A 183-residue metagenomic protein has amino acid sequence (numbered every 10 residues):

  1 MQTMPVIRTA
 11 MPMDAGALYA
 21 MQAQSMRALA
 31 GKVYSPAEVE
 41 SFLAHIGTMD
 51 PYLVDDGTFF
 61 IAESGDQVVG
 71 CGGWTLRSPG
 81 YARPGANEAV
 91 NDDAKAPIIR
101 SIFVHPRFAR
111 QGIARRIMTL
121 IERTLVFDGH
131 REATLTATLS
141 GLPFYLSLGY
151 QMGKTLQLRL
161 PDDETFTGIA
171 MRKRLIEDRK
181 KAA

Functional and structural regions predicted by a protein language model:
V6-A20: A short beta-loop-alpha structural element at the N-terminal edge of CoA-dependent acyl/N-acetyltransferase catalytic
A10, R100, T136-A137: Small/polar loops that bind or transfer phosphate-bearing groups
A23-M49: Conserved GNAT-fold acetyl-CoA-binding loop/helix
V33, V54-F59, E63, V68-A109 (+4 more regions): Conserved acyl-donor/pantetheine-binding loop and adjacent beta-alpha core of acyl/acetyltransferases and related
M118, L125-T138: Conserved GNAT acetyl-CoA-binding A-motif
A133-P143, R159-D162: Conserved beta-strand-loop-alpha-helix junction that forms the acyl-donor binding cleft
L146-L156: Conserved acetyl-CoA-binding loop of GNAT-fold acetyltransferases
